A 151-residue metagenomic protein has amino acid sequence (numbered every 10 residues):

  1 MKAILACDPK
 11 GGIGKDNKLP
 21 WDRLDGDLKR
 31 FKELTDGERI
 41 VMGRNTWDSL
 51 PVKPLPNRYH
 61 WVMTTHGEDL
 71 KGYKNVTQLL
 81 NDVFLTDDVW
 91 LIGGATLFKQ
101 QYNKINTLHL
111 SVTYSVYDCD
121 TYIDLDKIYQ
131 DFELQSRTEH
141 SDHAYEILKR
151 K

Functional and structural regions predicted by a protein language model:
M1-K151: Enzymes that bind and transform nitrogen-containing heteroaromatic metabolites
